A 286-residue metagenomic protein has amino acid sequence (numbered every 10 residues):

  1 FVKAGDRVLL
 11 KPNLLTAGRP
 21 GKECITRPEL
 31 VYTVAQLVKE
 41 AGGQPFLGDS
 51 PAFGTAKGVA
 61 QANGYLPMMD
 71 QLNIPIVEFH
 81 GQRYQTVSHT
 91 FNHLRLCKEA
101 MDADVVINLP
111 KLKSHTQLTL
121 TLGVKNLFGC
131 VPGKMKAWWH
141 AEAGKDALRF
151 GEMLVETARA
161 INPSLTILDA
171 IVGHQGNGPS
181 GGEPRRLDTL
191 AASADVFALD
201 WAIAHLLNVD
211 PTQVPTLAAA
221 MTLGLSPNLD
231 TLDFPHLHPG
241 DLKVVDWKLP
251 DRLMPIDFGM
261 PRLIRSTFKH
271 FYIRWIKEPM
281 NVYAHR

Functional and structural regions predicted by a protein language model:
F1-R286: N-terminal and secondary-structure boundary signal
